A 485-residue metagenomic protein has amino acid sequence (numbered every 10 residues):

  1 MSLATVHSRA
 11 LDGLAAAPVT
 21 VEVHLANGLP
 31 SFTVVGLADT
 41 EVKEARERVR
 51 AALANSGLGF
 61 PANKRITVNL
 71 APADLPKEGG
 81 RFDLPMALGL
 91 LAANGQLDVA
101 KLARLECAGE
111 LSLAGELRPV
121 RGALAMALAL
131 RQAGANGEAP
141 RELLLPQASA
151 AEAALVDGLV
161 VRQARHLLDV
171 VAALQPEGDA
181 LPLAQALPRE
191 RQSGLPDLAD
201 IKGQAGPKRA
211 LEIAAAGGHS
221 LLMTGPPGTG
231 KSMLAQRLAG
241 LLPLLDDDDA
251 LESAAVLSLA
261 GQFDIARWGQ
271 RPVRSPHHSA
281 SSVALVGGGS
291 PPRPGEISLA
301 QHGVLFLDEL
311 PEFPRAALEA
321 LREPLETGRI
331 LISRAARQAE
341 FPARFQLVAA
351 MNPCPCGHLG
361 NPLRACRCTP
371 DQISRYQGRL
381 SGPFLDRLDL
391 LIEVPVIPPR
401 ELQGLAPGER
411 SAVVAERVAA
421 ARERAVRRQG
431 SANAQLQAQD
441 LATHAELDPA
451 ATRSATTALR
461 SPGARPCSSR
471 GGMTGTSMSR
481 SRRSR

Functional and structural regions predicted by a protein language model:
M1-L222, P226-S232, S333, R460 (+1 more regions): Peripheral, non-AAA+ core regions of ATP-driven protein-machinery
A4, V19, K43-N55, M86-A92 (+24 more regions): Solvent-exposed alpha-helical segments within well-ordered globular domains of core cellular machineries
V23-L25, H277, A451: Short, small-residue-rich loop/turn micro-motifs
A26, D39, A54-G59, P76 (+14 more regions): Non-catalytic alpha-helical coupling and interface elements of nucleotide-dependent molecular machines and regulators
P30, L102-A103, A139-R141, G158-L159 (+4 more regions): Short glycine-/polar-rich loops that comprise or flank the Walker A/P-loop and associated switch/sensor motifs
V35-A45, P61-A62, N69-G79, P292 (+1 more regions): Basic, amphipathic alpha-helical bundle interface domains used for macromolecular binding and assembly
L102-A103, Q185-A186, F263-G269, G430-Q439 (+1 more regions): Short coil/turn segments at secondary-structure boundaries
E110, R209-G378: Conserved ASCE/P-loop NTPase catalytic core
